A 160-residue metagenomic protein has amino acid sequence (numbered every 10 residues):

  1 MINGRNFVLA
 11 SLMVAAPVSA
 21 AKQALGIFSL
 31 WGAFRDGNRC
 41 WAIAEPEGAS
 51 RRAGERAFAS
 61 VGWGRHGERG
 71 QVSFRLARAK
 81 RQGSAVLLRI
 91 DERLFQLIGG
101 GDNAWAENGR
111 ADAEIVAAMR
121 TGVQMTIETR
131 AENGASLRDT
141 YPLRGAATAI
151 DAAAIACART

Functional and structural regions predicted by a protein language model:
M1-V8: Bacterial N-terminal signal peptides that target proteins for export
S11-A20: Hydrophobic h-region of N-terminal signal peptides that target proteins for export in Gram-negative bacteria
S19-T160: A generic "folded-domain core" signal
